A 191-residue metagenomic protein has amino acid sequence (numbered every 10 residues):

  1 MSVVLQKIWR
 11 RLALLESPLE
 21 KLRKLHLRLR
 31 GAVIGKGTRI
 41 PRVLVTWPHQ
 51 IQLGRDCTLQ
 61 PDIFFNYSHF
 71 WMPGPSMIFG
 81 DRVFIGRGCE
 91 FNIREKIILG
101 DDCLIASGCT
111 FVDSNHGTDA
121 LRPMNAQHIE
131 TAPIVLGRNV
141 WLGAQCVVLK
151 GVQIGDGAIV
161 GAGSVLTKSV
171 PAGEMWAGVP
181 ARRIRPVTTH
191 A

Functional and structural regions predicted by a protein language model:
M1-G37, D56, D102, G108-C109 (+7 more regions): Terminal amphipathic alpha-helical/low-complexity segments used for targeting or macromolecular assembly
L44-V152, V179, V187-T188: Flexible, glycine/small-residue-enriched loop-and-beta-strand segment within the central core of proteins
G143, L149, G161, L166-T167: Short hydrophobic beta-strand segments in globular cytosolic domains
K168-G173: Short arginine-rich
